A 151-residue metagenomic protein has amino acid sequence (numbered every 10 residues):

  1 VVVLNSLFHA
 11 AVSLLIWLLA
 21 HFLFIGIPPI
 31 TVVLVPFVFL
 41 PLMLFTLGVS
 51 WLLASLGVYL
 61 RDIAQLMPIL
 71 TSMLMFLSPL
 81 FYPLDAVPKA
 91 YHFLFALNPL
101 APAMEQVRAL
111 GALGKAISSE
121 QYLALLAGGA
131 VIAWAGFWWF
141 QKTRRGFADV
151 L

Functional and structural regions predicted by a protein language model:
V1-L70, K115-W138: Alpha-helical transmembrane segments and their short interhelical loops
M73-L123: Short hydrophobic, aromatic-rich alpha-helical segments embedded in or entering the lipid bilayer of multi-pass
Q141-L151: Short cytosolic juxtamembrane segments of multi-pass membrane proteins
